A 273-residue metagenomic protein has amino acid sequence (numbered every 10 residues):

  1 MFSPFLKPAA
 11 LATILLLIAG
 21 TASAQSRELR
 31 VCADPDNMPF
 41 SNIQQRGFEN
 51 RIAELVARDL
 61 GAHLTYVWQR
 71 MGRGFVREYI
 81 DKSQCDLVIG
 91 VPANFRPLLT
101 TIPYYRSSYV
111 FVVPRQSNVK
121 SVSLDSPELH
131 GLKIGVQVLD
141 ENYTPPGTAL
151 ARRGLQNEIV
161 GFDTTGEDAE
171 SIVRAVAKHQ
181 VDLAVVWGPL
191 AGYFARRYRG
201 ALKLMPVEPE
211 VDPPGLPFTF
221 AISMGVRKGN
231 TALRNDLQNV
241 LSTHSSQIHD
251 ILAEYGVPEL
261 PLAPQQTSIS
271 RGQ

Functional and structural regions predicted by a protein language model:
M1-L11: Bacterial N-terminal signal peptides that target proteins for export
A19-T21: N-terminal signal peptide c-region/cleavage motif recognized by signal peptidases
Q25-P97, T165-G166, E254-Y255: Extracytoplasmic small-molecule ligand-binding "clamshell" domains of the periplasmic binding protein/Venus flytrap
L29-F40, L124-P145: Short loop->beta-strand "edge-of-pocket" segments that line small-molecule binding or catalytic clefts across diverse
D34-N37, R106-V110, N118, Y198-L241 (+1 more regions): Periplasmic-binding protein-like
G47-L60, Q116-S117, S126-E141, P213-E259: Extended ligand-binding regions for polar small-molecule ligands
A53-H63, Y104-R106, S126-H130, E141-E167 (+4 more regions): Ligand-binding cleft/hinge of the Venus flytrap
G74-F75, D81, I89-L99, A149 (+1 more regions): A ligand-binding cleft/hinge motif common to bilobed small-molecule-binding domains
